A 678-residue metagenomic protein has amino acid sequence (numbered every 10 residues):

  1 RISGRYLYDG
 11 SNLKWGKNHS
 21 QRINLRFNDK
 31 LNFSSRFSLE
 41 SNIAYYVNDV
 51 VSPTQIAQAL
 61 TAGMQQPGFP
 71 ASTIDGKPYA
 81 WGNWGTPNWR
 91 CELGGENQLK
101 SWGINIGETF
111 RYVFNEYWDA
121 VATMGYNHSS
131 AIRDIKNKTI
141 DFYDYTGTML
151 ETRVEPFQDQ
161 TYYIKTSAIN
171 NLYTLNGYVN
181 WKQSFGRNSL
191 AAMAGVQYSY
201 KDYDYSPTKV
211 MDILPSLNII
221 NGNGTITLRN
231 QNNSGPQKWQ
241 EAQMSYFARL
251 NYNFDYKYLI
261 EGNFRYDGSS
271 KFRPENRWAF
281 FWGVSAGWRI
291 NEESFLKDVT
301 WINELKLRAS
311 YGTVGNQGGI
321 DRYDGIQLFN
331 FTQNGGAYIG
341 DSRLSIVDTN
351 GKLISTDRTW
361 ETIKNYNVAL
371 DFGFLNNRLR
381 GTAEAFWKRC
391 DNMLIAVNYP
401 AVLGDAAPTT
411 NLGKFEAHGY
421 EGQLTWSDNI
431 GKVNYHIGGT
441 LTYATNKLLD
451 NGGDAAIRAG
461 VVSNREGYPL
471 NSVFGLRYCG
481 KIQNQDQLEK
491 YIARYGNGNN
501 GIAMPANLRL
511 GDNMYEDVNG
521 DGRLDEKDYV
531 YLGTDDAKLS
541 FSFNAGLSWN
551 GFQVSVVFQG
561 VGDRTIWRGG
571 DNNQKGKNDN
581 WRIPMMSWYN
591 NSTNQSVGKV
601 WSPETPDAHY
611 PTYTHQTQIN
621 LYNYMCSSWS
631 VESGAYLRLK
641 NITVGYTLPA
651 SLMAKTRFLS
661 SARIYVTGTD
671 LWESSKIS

Functional and structural regions predicted by a protein language model:
R1-P53, G103-I106: Transmembrane beta-barrel wall of Gram-negative outer-membrane proteins
S3, A383, D517-N519: Periplasmic plug
N28-V47, N83-N137, L150-R477, G560 (+2 more regions): Extracellular/periplasmic, surface-exposed regions of secreted and cell-surface proteins
A59-W89, G94: Acidic, glycine-rich flexible loop segments
P207-K209, T410, N429-D535, K575 (+3 more regions): Conserved small-residue
L448, K527, A537-G551, K640-G645 (+1 more regions): Conserved SET/PR-domain catalytic core that frames the SAM/AdoMet-binding pocket
L532-G569: Glycine-rich, aromatic-lined ligand/substrate-binding cores of catalytic and carbohydrate-binding domains
V554-L637: C-terminal beta-barrel architecture of Gram-negative outer-membrane proteins
